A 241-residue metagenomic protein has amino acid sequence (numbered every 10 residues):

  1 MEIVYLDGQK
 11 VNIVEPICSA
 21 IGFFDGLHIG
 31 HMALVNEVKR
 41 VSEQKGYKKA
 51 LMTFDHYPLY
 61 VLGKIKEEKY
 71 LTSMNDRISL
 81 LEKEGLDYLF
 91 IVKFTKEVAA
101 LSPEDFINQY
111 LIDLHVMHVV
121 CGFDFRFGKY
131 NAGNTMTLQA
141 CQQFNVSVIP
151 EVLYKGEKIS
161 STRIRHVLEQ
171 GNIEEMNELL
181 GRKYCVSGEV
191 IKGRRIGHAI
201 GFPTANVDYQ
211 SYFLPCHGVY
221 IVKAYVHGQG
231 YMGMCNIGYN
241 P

Functional and structural regions predicted by a protein language model:
E2-Q9: Short acidic-hydrophobic, aromatic-tinged amphipathic segments that line or gate anion-handling sites
Q9-S73: N-terminal catalytic cores of NTP/NDP-binding nucleotidyl/phosphoryl-transfer enzymes
H28, L81, V119, M176 (+1 more regions): Residue-level signal for inorganic ion chemistry
K69-R77, A100-I107: Glycine-rich, highly charged phosphate/nucleotide-binding loops
S73-F90: A glycine-rich helix N-cap at a beta->alpha junction
A100-P203: Classical nucleotidyltransferase
G193-P241: Phosphate/ribose-recognition catalytic cores of enzymes acting on nucleotide-derived substrates
